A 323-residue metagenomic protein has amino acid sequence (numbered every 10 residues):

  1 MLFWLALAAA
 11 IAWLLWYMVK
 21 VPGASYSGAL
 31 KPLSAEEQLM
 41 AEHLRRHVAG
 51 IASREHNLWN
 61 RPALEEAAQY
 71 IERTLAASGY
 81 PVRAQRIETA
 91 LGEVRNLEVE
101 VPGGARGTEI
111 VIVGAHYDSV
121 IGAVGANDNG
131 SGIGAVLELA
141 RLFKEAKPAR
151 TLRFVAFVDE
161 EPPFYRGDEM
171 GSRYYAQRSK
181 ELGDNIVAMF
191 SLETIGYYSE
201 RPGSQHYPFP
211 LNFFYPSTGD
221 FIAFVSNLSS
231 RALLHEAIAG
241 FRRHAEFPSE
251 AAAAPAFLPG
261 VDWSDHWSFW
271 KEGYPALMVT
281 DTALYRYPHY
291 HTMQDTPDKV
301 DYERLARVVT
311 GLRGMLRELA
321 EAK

Functional and structural regions predicted by a protein language model:
L2-M18: Hydrophobic membrane-insertion alpha-helices, especially the h-region of bacterial N-terminal signal peptides
W4, A49-G104, E250-A252: A non-catalytic alpha/beta surface segment that caps or lines the substrate-entry region of metallo-dependent hydrolase
Y17-A63, S78, D118, P288-D295: N-terminal capping segment at the start of a domain
M40-H47, R54, A63, A67-I71 (+7 more regions): Stable alpha-helical elements in mature extracytoplasmic
L58, P81, E88-A90, A105-R106 (+6 more regions): Solvent-exposed loop/turn segments at secondary-structure junctions within structured extracellular/periplasmic domains
E98, I110-G114, R153-A156, V187-L192 (+1 more regions): Structural recognition of the beta-strand scaffold that forms the well-ordered cores of secreted hydrolase catalytic
V120-S229, L258-V261: Acidic/histidine-rich catalytic neighborhood of metal-dependent amide-processing enzymes
A188, S199-K323: Active-site-adjacent substrate-binding region of metalloamidase/peptidase-like peptide-processing proteins
